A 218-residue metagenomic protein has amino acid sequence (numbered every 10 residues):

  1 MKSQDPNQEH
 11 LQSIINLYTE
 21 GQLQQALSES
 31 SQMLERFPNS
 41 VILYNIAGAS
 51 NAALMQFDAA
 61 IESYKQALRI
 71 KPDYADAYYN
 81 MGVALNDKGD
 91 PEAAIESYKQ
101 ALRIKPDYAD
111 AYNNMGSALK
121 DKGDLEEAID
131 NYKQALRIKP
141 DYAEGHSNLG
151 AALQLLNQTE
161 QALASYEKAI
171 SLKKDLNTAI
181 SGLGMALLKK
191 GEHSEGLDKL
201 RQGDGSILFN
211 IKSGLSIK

Functional and structural regions predicted by a protein language model:
P6-N39, A49-A53: Alpha-helical segment of the N-proximal tetratricopeptide repeat
I15-T19, I42-A53, D76-D87, D110-D121 (+2 more regions): Conserved alpha-helical positions within TPR/SEL1-like repeat arrays
R36, I70, I104, I138 (+2 more regions): Structural marker of alpha-solenoid helical repeat scaffolds
L188-F209: TPR/TPR-like (Sel1-like) alpha-helical repeat modules
